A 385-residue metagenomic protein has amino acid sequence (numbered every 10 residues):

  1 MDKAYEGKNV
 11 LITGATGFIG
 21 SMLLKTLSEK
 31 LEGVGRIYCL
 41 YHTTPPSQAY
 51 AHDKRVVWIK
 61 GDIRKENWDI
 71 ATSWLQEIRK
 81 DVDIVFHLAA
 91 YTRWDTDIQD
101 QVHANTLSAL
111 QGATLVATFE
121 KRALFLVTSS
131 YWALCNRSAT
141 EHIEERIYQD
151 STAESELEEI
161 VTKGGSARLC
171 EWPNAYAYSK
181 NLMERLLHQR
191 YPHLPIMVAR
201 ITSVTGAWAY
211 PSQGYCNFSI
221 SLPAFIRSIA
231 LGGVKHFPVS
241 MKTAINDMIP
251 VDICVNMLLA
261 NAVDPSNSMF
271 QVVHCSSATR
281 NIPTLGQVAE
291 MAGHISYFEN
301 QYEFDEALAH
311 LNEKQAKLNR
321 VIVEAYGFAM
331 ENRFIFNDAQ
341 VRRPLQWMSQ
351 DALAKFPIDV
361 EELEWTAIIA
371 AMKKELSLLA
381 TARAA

Functional and structural regions predicted by a protein language model:
Y5-K30: N-terminal Rossmann NAD(P)H-binding glycine-rich loop of SDR-like oxidoreductase domains
E32-P46: Conserved glycine-rich Rossmann-like NAD(P)H-binding loop of the short-chain dehydrogenase/reductase
H52, K60-L107, A117-T118: NAD(P)H-binding glycine-rich loop region in Rossmannoid oxidoreductase-like domains and their noncatalytic homologs
H87, D95-Q99, L107, Q111-Y178 (+2 more regions): Conserved Rossmann-fold NAD(P)-dependent oxidoreductase catalytic core, especially the SDR/UDP-sugar
S108-Q111, L182-M183, P250: Conserved cofactor-binding/catalytic machinery of classical short-chain dehydrogenase/reductase
G164-E171, A207-G214, S219-I253, M257-N261 (+2 more regions): A conserved pocket-lining segment of Rossmann-fold NAD(P)-dependent short-chain dehydrogenase/reductase
L169-A175, N181-Q213, S268: Conserved beta-loop-beta element that borders a ligand/cofactor-binding pocket
N261-G327, R343-W347, D351-P357, A371-A384: Mid/C-terminal beta-alpha module of Rossmann-like enzyme folds, strongest in SDR-family dehydrogenases/epimerases
